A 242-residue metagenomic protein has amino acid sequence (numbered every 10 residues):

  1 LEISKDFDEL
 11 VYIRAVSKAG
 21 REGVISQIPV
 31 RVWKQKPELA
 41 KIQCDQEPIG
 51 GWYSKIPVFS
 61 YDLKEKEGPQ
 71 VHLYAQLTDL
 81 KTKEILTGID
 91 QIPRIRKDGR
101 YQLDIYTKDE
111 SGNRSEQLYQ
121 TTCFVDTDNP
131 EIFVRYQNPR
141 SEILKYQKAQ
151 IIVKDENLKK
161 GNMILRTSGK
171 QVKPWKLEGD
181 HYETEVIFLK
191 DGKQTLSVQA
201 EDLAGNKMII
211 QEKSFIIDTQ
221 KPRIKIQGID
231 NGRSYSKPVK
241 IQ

Functional and structural regions predicted by a protein language model:
L1-Q242: Low-complexity, disordered linker/stalk regions enriched in Pro/Thr/Ser/Gly
